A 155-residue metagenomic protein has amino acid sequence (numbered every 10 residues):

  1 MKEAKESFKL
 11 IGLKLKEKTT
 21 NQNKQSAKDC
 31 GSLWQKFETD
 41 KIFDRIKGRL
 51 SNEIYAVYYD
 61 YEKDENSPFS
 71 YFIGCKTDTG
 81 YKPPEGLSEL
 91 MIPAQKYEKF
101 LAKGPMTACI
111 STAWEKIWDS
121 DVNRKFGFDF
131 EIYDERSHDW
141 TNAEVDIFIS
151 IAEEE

Functional and structural regions predicted by a protein language model:
M1-E155: A solvent-exposed interaction/effector surface
